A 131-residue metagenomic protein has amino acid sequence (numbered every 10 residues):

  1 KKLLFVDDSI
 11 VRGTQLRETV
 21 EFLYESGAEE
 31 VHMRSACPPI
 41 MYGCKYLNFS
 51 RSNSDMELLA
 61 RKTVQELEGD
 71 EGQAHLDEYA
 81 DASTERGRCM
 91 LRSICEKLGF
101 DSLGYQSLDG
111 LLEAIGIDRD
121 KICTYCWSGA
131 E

Functional and structural regions predicted by a protein language model:
K1-E131: PRPP-associated nucleotide enzymes
